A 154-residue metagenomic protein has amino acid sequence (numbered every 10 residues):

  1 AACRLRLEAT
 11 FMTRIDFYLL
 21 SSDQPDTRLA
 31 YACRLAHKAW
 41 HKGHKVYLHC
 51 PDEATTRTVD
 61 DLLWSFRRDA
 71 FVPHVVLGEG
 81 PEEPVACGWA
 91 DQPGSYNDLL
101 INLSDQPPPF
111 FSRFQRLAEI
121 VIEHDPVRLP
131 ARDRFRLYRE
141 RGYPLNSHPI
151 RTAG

Functional and structural regions predicted by a protein language model:
F11-R28: Glycine-rich phosphate-binding "P-loop"
D16-L19, K45-P51, L100-N102, E119-I120: Short hydrophobic beta-strand segments
A32-G80: Short, well-structured hydrophobic secondary-structure segments
G78-R116: Mid-chain, well-packed structural core segment of small domains
P109, V127-R132: Helix-rich interaction surfaces within compact, conserved domain-sized segments that mediate assembly or partner
R116-V127: Trafficking entry modules
A131-G154: Well-ordered alpha/beta subsegment
